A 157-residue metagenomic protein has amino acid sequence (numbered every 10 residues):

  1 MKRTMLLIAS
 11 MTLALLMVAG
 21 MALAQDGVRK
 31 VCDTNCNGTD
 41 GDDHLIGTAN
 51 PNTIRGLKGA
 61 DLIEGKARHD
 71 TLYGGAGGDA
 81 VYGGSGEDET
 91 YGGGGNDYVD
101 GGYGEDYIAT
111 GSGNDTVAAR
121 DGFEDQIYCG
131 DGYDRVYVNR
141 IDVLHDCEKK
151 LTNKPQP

Functional and structural regions predicted by a protein language model:
M1-T4: Positively charged n-region of N-terminal signal peptides that target proteins for export
A9-M17: Bacterial N-terminal signal peptides
A24-H69: N-terminal segments that cap or nucleate solenoid repeat domains
Q25-D26, D40-G41, Y98, Y107 (+1 more regions): Alpha-helical transmembrane bundles and membrane-interface segments of multipass inner-membrane proteins
N37-G38, G47, G56, E64-G65 (+8 more regions): Glycine-centered beta-turn/loop sites at beta-strand termini
A118-P157: Leucine-rich solenoid repeat scaffolds
